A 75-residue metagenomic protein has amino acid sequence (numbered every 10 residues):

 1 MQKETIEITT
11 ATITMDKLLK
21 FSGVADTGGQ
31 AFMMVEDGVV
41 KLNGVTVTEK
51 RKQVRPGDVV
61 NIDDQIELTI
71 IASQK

Functional and structural regions predicted by a protein language model:
M1-I13: A detector for short, charged/polar N-terminal pre-domain segments
K3-T5, D37, V59: Low-complexity, intrinsically disordered short peptide segments enriched in small/polar/basic residues
T10, T14-P56: A basic, amphipathic helix-loop patch mediating RNA/tRNA/ribosome contacts
E49-K75: C-terminal structural segments of small proteins and small subunits
